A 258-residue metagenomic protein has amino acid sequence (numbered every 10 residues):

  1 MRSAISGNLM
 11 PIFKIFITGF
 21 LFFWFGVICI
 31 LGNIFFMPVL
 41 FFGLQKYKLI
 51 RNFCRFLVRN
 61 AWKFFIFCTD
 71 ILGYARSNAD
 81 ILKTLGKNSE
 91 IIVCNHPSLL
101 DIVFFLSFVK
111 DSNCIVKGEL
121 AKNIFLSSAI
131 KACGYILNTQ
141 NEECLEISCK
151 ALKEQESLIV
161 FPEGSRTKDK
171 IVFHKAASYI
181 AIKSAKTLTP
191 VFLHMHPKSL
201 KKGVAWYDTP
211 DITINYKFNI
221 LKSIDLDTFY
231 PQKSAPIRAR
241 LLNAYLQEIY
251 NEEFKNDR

Functional and structural regions predicted by a protein language model:
M1-G7, S77-D80, A244, E248-R258: Soluble, non-transmembrane catalytic domains of enzymes that act on hydrophobic metabolites at membranes
R2-E90: Membrane-anchoring hydrophobic helices of lipid-metabolizing enzymes
M37-N60, G86-Q140: Catalytic core of membrane glycerolipid acyltransferases/transacylases, capturing the structured, soluble-facing
I71-A79, T139-E142, K201-G203: Short gly/ser/thr-rich secondary-structure transition/capping motifs
R76-S77, L158, L188: Hydrophobic beta-strand scaffold residues
S89-I91, Q155-F161: Residue-level preference for the first positions of well-ordered beta-strands
F125-S128, K168-K233: A cross-family acyltransferase "interaction/gating" segment
C144-S148: Short acidic active-site motifs
